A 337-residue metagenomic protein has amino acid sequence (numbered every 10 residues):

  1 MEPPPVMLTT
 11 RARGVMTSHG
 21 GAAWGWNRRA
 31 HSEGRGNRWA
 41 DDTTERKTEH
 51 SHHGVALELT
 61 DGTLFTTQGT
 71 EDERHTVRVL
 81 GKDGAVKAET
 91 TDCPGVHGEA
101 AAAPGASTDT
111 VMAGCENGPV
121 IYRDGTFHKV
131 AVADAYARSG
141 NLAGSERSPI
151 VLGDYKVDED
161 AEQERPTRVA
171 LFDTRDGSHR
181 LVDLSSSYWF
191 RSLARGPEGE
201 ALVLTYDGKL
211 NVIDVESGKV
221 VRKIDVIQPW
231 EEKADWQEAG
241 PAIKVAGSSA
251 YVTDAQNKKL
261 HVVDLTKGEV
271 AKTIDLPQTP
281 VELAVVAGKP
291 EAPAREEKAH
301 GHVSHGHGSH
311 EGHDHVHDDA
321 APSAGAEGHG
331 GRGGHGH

Functional and structural regions predicted by a protein language model:
M1-H337: Predominantly soluble domains enriched in secretory-pathway, periplasmic, or organellar proteins
